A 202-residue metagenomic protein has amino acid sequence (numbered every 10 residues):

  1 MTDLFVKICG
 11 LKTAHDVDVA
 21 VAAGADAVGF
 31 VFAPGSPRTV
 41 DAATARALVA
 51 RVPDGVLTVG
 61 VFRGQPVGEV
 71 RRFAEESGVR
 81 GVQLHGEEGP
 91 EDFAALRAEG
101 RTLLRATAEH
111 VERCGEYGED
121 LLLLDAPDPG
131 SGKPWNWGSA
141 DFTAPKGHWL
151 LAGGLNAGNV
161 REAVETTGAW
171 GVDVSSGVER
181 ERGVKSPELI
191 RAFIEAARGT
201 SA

Functional and structural regions predicted by a protein language model:
M1-A202: Conserved N-terminal beta1-alpha1 strand-loop-helix module at the mouth
